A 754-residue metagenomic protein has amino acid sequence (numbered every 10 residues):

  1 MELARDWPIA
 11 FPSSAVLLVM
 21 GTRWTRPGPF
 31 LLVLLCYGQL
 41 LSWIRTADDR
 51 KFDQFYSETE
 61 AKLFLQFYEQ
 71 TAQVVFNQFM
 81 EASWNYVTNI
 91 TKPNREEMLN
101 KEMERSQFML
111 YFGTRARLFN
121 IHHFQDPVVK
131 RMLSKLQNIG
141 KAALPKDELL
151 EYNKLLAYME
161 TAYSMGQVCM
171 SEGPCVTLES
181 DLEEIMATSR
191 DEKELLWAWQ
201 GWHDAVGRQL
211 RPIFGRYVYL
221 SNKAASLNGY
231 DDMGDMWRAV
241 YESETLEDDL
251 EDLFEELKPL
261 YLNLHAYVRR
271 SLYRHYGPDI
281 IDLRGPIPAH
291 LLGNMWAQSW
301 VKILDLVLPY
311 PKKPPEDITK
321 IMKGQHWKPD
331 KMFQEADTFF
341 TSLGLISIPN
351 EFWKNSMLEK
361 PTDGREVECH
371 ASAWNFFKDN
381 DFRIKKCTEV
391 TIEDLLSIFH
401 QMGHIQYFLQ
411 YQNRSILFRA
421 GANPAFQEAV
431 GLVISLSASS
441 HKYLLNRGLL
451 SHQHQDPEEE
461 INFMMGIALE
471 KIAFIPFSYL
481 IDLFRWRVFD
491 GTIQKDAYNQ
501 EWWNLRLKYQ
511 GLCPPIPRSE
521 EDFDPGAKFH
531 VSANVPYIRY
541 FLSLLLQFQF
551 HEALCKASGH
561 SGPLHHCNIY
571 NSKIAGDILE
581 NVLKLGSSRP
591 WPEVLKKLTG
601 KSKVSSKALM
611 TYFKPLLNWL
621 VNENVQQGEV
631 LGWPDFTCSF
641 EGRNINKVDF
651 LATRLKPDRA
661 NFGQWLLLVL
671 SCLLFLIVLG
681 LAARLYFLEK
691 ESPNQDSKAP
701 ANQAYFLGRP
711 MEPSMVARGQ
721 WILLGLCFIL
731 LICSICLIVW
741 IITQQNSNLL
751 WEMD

Functional and structural regions predicted by a protein language model:
M1-L34, I722: Classical eukaryotic N-terminal signal peptides for Sec-dependent ER targeting/secretion, especially the positively
G21, L34-G215, G234, K528-I538 (+9 more regions): N-terminal helix-rich structural modules
W43, A47-A61, T88, K92-N94 (+13 more regions): C-terminal, non-catalytic "cap/extension" segments appended to globular domains
P174-T188, W197, R216-K385, S451-A473 (+4 more regions): Active-site-proximal, well-structured secondary-structure segments within enzyme catalytic domains
T388: Ligand-binding pocket scaffold of soluble enzyme catalytic domains
F408-V433: Post-HEXXH active-site segment of zinc metalloproteases
F662-C672, R684, W721-G725, I732-N748: Alpha-helical transmembrane segments in eukaryotic/viral proteins
L685-P700, L707-M715, I742-M753: Membrane-proximal cytoplasmic juxtamembrane segment of single-pass cell-surface glycoproteins
